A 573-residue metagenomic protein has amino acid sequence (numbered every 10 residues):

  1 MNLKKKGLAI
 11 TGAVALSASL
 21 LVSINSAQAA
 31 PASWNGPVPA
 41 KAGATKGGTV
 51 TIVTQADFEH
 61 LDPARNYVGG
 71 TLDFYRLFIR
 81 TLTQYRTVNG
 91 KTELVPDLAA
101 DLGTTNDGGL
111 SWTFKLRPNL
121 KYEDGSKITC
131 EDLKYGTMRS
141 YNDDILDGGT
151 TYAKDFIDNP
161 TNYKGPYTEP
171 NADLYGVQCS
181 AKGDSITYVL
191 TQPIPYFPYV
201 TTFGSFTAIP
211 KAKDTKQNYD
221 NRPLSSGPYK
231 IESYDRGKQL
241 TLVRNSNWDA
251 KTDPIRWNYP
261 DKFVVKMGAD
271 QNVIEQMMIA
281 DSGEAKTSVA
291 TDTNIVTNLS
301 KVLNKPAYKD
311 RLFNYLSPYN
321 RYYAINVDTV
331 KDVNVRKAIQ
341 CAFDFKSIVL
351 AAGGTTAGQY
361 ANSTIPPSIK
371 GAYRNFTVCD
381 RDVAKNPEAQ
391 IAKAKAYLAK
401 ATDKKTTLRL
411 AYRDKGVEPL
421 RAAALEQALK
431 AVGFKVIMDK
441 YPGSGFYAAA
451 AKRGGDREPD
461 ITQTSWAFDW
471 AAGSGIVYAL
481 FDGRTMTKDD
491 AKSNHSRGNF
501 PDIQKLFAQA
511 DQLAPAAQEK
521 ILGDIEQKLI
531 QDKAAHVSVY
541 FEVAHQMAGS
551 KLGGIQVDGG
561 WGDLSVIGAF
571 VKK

Functional and structural regions predicted by a protein language model:
S33-G43, V177-C179, K337, V349 (+4 more regions): Extracytoplasmic/peripheral linker and loop segments enriched in polar/acidic and small residues with frequent Thr/Pro
T51-D107, L224: N-terminal lobe/hinge region of extracytoplasmic solute-binding protein
T87, A172, V189-N258, K262: Gly/Pro-rich hinge or "lid" segments in bacterial periplasmic/extracellular proteins
K115, D132-K134, R139-P210, D235: Surface-exposed binding/hinge segments that line and control ligand-binding clefts or catalytic entry sites
K213-D220, W248-K301: Ligand-site clamp/hinge motif
D328-G371, R421, L529-S538: Periplasmic-binding protein-like
T356-A399, K415-L420: Structural transition elements
Q546-K573: Long beta-strand-rich cores associated with HINT superfamily self-processing modules
